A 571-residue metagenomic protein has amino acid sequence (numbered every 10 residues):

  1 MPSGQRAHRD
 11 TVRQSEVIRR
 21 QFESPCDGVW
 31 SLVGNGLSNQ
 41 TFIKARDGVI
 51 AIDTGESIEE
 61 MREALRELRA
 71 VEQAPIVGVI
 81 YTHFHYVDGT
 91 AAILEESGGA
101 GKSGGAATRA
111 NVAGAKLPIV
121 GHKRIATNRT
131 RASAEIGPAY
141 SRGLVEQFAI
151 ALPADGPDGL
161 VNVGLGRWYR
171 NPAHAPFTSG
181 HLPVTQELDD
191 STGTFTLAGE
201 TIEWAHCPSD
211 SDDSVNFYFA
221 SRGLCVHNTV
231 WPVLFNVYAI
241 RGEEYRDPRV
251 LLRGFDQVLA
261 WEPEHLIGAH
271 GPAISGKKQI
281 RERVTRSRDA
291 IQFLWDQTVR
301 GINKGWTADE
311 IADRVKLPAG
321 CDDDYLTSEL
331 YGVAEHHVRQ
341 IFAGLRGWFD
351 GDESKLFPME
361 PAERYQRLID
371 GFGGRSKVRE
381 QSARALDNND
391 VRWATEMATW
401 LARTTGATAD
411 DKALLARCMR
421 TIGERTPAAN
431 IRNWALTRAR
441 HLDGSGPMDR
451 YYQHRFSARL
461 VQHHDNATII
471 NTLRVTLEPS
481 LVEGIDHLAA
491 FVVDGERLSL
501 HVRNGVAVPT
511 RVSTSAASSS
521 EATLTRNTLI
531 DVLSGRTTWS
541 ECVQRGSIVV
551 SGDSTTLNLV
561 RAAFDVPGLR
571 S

Functional and structural regions predicted by a protein language model:
M1-V12, N128, A132, G137-L144 (+3 more regions): Accessory terminal helices/loops
I18-E23, G34, L160-A205: Alpha-helix-centered segments that form part of catalytic cores
I18-Q73, N216-N228: Conserved beta-strand hairpin/beta-sheet module of binuclear metal-dependent hydrolase folds, prominently
F22-P25, G48, E59-I119, D189: Active-site metal-binding motif and surrounding structural segment of the metallo-beta-lactamase
C26-S31, T192, G199-E203, V482-A490: Short, hydrophobic/aromatic-rich segments at coil-to-beta transitions
G28, I43, D53, L68 (+9 more regions): Divalent metal-coordination and catalytic microenvironments
G48-I50, E56-I58, T194-T196, T201-K304: Metallo-beta-lactamase
D390-E396, R403, R417-S571: Feature captures hydrophobic
